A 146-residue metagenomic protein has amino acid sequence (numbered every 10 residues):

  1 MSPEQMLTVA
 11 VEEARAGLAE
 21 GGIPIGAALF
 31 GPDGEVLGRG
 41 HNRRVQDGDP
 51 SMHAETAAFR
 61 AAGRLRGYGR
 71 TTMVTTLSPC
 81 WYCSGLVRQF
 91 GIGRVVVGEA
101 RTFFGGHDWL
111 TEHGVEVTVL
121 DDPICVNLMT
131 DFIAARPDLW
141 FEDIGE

Functional and structural regions predicted by a protein language model:
S2-G22: Short, basic/aromatic recognition patches
A10, A14-G17, A27, A54 (+2 more regions): Small-residue (primarily alanine) positions within well-ordered alpha-helices, especially packing/interaction faces
E20-P24, Y68-R70: Short secondary-structure junction motifs
I25-G34: Short beta-strand scaffold segments in enzyme catalytic cores
G38-T130: Zn2+-dependent cytidine deaminase-like catalytic core
L128-E146: Thiol/selenol-based redox catalytic cores and closely related redox-interacting motifs
